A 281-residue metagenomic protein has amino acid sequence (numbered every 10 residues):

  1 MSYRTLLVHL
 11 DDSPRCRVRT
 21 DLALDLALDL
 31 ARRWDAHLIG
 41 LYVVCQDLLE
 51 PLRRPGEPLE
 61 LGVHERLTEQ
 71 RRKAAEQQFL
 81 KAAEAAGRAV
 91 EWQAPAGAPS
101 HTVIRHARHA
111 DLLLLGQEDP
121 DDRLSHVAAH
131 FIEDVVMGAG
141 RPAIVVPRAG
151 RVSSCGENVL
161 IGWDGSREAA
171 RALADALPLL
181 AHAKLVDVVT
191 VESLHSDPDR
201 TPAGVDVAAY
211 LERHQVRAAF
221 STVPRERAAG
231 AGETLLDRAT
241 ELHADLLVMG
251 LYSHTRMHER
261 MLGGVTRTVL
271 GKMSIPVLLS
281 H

Functional and structural regions predicted by a protein language model:
M1-L59, G138, C155-V223: Small/aliphatic-rich secondary-structure junction motif
M1-S2, C45, L80-L113, R213-L247 (+3 more regions): Structural beta-alpha unit
V18, L115-D134, G156, M249-G271: Glycine-rich, Arg-bearing micro-motifs that act as flexible, cationic patches
G40, E91-A94, V145, V188 (+2 more regions): A structural preference for short, hydrophobic beta-strand core positions in alpha/beta folds
E60-A74: A short acidic, glycine-rich active-site loop that binds or catalyzes chemistry on phosphate/adenosine moieties
K73, Q77-A86, R123-P147, A208 (+1 more regions): P-loop/Walker A phosphate-binding loop and immediately adjacent motor/lid segment at beta-alpha junctions
A89-G150: Hydrophobic alpha-helical segments and helix pairs
G271-H281: Short, flexible loop segments at boundaries between secondary-structure elements
